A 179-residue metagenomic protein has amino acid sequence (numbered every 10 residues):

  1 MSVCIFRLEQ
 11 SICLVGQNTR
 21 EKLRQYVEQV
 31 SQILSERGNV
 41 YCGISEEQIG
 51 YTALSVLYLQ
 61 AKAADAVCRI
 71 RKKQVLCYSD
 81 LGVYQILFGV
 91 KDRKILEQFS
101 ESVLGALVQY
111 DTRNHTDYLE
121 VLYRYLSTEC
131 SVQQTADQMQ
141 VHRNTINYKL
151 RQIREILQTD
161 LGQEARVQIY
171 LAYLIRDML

Functional and structural regions predicted by a protein language model:
M1-L179: Cytosolic nucleotide-utilizing catalytic cores of signal-transduction proteins
